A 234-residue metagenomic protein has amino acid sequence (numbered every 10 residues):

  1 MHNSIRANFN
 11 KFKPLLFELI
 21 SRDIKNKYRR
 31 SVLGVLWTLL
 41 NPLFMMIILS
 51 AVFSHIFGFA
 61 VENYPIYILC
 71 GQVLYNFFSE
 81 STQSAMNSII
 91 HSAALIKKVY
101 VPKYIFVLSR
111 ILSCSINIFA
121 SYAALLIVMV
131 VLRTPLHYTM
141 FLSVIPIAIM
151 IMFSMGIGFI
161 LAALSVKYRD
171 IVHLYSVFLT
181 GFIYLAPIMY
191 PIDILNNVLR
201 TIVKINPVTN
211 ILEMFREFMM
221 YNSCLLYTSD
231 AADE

Functional and structural regions predicted by a protein language model:
M1-S229: Hydrophobic transmembrane alpha-helices and immediately adjacent juxtamembrane helices of multi-pass inner-membrane
D230-E234: A short, hydrophobic C-terminal helix/tail in secreted or cell-surface proteins
